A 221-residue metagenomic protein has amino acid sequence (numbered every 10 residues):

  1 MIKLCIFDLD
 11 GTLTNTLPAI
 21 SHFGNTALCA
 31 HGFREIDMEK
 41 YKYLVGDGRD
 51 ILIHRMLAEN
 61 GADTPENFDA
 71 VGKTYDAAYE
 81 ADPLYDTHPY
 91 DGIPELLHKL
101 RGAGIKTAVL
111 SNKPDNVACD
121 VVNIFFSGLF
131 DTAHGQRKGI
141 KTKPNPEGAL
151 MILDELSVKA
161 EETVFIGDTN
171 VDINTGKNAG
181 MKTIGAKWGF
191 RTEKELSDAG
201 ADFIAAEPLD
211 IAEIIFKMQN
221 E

Functional and structural regions predicted by a protein language model:
M1-Y43: Active-site neighborhood of HAD-like aspartate-dependent phosphohydrolases
V45-A81, D91, K99: A metal-dependent, Asp-based hydrolase signature
E80-V109, D115, C119-D120, P146: Short, acidic loop-to-helix structural element flanking the phosphoryl-transfer center in phosphate-processing enzymes
Y85-H88, P114-V164, N170-A179, E193-S197: Substrate-recognition "cap/lid" segment bordering the active-site pocket of phosphatases
A103-I105, L156-E162, M218-Q219: Glycine-rich phosphate-binding loop signature in dinucleotide/nucleotide-binding domains
F203-E207: Short acidic-hydrophobic, aromatic-tinged amphipathic segments that line or gate anion-handling sites
